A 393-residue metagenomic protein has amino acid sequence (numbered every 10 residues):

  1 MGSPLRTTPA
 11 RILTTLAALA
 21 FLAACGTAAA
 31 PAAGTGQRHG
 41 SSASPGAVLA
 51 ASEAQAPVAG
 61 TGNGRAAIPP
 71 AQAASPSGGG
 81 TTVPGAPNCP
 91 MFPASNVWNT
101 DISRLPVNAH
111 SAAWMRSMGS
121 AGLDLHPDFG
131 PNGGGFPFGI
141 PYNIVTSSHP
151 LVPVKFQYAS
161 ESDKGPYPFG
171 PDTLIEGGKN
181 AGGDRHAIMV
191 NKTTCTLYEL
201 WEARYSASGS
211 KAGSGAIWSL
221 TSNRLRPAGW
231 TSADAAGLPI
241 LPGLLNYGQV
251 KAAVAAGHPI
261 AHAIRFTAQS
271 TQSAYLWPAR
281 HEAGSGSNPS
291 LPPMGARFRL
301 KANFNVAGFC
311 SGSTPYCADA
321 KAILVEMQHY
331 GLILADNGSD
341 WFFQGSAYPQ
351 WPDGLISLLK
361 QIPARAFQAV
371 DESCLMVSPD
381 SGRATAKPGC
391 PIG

Functional and structural regions predicted by a protein language model:
G2-L16: Bacterial N-terminal signal peptides that target proteins for export
L22-A24: C-terminal motif of bacterial Sec signal peptides marking the signal peptidase cleavage site
G26-A28: Bacterial signal peptide processing site
A30-G34, A73: Boundary at the C-terminal end of the N-terminal hydrophobic targeting segment
G46-L49, A54, G64-G393: Short, surface-exposed polybasic-aromatic patches that bind anionic ligands, especially phosphate groups
